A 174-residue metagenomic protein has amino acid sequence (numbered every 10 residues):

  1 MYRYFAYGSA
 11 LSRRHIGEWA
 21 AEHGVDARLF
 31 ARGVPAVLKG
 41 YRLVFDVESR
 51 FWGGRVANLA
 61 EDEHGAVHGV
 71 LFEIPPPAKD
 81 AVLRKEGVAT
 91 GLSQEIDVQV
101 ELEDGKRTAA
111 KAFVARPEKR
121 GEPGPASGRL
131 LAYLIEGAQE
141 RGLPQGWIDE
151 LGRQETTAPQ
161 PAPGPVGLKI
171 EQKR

Functional and structural regions predicted by a protein language model:
M1-R174: A glycine-rich, hydrophobic/aromatic-adjacent loop/helix-cap motif
